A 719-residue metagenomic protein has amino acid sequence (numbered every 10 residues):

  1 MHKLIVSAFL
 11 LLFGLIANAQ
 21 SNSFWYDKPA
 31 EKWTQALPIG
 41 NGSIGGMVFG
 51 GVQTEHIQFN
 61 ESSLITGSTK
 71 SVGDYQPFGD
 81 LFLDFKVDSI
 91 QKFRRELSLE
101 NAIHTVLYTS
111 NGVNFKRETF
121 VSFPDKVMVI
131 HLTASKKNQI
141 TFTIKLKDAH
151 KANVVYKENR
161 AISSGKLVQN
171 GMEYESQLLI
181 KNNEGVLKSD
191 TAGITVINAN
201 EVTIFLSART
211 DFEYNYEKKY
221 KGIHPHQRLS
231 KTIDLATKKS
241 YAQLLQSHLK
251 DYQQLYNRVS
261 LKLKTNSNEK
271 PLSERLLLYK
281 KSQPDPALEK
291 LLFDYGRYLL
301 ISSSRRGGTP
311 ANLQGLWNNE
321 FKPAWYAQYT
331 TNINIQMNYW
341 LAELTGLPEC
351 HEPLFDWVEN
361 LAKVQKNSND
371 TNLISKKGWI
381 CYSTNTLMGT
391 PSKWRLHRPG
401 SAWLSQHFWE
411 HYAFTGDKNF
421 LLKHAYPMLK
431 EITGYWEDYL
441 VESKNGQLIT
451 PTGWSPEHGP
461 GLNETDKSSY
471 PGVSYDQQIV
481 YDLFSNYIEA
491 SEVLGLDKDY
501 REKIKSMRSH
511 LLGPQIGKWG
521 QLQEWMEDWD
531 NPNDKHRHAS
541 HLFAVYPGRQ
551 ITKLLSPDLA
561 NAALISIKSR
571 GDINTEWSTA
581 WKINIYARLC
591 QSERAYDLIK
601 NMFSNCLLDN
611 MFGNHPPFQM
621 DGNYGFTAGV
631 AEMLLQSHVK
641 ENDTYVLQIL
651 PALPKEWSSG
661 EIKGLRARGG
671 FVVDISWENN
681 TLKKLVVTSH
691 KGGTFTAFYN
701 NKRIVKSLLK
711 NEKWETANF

Functional and structural regions predicted by a protein language model:
M1-Q20: Bacterial Sec-dependent N-terminal signal peptides
Q20-K393, S405-Y412, L422, K430-T433 (+10 more regions): Aromatic-residue-lined binding/catalytic grooves and analogous aromatic/hydrophobic interfacial grooves in multimeric
G315, N319, L448-T452, H458 (+2 more regions): C-terminal catalytic domain of Rieske-type non-heme iron oxygenases
G315-Y326, W379-L396, G453-V473, D528 (+1 more regions): Acidic/His metal-coordination segments adjacent to aromatic residues that form catalytic metal sites in metalloenzymes
N334, G400-H411, H424-D438, S578 (+3 more regions): Extended, hydrophobic alpha-helical segments in both membrane/secreted and soluble proteins
K418, L422-Y439, Y481, Y586-I599: Extended amphipathic alpha-helical segments enriched in small hydrophobics
P451-I488, P654, A667-G670, I675: C-terminal, helix-dominated tail/subdomain
Q619-F698: C-terminal structured "cap/appendage" subdomains that terminate the fold
